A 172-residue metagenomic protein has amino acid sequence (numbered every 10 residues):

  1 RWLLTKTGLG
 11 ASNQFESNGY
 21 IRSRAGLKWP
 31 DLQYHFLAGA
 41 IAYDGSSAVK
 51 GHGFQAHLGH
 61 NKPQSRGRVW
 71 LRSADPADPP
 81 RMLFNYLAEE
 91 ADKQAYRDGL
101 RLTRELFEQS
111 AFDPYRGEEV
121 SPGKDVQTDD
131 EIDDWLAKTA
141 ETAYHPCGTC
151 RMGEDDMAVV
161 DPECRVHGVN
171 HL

Functional and structural regions predicted by a protein language model:
R1: Active-site-adjacent helix/loop segment of glycosyltransferases that harbors family-specific signature motifs
L4-L172: FAD-dependent oxidoreductase catalytic-site/capping-region signature
